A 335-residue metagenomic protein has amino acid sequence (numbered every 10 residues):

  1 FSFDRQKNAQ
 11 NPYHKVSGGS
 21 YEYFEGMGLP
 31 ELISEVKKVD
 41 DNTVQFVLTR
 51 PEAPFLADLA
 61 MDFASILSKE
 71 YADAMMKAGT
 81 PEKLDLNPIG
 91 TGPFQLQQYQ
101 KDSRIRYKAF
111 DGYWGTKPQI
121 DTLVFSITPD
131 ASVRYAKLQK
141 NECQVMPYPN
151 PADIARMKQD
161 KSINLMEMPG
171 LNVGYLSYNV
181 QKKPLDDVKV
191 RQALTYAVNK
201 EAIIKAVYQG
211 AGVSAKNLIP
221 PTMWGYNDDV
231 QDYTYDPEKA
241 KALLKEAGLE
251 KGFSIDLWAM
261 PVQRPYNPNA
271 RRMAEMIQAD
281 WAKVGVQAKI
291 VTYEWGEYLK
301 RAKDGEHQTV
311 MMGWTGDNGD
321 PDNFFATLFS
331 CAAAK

Functional and structural regions predicted by a protein language model:
F1, E82-D85, F110-R156, E167 (+2 more regions): Ligand-site clamp/hinge motif
F1-Y13, V39, Q45-V47, R134-K137 (+1 more regions): Aromatic- and charge-enriched surface segment that lines or borders ligand/interaction sites
P12, L299-K335: Acidic-aromatic pocket-rim loops
V16-D73: Surface-exposed binding/hinge segments that line and control ligand-binding clefts or catalytic entry sites
S34-K37, K189, I204, K283-Y298 (+1 more regions): Extracytoplasmic/peripheral linker and loop segments enriched in polar/acidic and small residues with frequent Thr/Pro
N42-V44, Q139-Y148, M276-D280, V284-Q287 (+1 more regions): Alpha-to-beta junction loops
V44-F46, G92-Q95, I105-R106, D121-I127 (+2 more regions): Short, well-ordered beta-strand elements
R106-D111, Q159, D186-A279, K283: Append "and occasionally in soluble cytosolic enzymes with long acidic Gly/Pro-rich linkers
